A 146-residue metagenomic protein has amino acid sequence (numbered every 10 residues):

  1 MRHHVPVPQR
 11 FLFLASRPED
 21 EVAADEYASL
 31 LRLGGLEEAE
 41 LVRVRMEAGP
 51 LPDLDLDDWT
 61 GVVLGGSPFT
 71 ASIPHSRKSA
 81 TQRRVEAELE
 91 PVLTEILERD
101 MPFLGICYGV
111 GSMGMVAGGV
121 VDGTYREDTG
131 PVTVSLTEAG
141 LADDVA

Functional and structural regions predicted by a protein language model:
R2-F13: Extreme N-terminal starter segment of soluble prokaryotic enzymes
P8, S29-A39: A short, Lys/Arg-enriched amphipathic alpha-helix followed by its capping loop at the start of a domain
S16, M46, Y108: Cofactor-binding loop segments of dinucleotide-utilizing enzymes, especially the Rossmann-like FAD- and NAD(P)+-binding
P18-E26: Glycine- and acidic-residue-enriched helix-capping/strand-helix junction motifs
A39-L104: Flexible gly/pro-rich beta->alpha loop and the following alpha-helix that scaffold active-site loops
G105, G109, G114, G118: Gly/Ala-rich beta-loop-alpha elbow adjacent to hydrolase catalytic centers
M115-A146: Pocket-forming structural segment of enzyme catalytic cores
